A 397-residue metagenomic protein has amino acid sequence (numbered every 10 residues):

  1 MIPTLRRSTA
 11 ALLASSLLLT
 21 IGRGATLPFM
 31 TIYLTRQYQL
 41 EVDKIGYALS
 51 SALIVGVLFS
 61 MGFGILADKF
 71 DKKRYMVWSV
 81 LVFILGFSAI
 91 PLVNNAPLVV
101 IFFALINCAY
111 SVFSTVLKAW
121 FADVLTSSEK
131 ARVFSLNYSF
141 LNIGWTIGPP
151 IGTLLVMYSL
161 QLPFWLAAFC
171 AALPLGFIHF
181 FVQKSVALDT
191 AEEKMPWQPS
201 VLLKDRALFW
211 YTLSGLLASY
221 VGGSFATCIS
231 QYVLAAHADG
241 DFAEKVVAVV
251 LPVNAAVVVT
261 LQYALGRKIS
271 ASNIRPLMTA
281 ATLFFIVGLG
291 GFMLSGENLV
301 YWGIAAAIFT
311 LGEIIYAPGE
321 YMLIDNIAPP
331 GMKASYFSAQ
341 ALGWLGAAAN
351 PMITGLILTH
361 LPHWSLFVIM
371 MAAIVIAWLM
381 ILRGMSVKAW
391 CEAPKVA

Functional and structural regions predicted by a protein language model:
M1-R6, K184-L213: Juxtamembrane intracellular "pre-TM" segments in multi-pass secondary transporters
F29-D43, T227-V247: Short amphipathic helix-loop junctions that connect adjacent transmembrane helices in Major Facilitator Superfamily/SLC
L53-M61, W145-T146, A255-Y263, A347-M352: Residue-level signature of mid-helix packing/kink "hotspots" within the transmembrane helices of 12-pass Major
S60-D71, T260-I274, L358: Helix-to-loop junctions at the C-terminal end of transmembrane segments in multipass secondary transporters
R74-A89, P276-G291: Structural signature of the two symmetry-related core transmembrane helices
A104-I143: Cytoplasmic helix-loop-helix junction between adjacent transmembrane helices in 12-TM secondary transporters
P163-F180, F367-R383: Symmetry-related core transmembrane helices of the 12-TM Major Facilitator Superfamily/SLC fold
G331-H360: A late C-terminal transmembrane helix in Major Facilitator Superfamily
